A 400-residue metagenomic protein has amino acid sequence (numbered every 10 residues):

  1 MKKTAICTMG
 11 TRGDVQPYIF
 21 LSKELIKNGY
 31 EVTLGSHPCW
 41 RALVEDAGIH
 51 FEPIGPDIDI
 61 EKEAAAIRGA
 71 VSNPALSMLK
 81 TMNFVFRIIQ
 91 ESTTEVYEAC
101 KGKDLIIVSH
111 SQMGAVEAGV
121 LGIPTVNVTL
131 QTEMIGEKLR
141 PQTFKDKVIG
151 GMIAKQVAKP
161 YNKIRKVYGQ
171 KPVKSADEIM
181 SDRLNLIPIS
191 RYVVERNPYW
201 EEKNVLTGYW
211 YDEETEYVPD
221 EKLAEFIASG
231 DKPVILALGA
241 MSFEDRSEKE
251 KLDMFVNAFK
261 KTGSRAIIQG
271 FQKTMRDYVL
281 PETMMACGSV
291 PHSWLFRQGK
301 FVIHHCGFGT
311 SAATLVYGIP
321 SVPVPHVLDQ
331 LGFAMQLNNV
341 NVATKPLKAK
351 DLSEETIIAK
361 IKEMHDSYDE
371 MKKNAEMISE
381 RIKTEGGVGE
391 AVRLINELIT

Functional and structural regions predicted by a protein language model:
M1-E52: N-terminal subdomain of nucleotide-sugar transferases
T33-M78: Conserved nucleotide-sugar phosphate-binding/catalytic loop shared by glycosyltransferases and other
S36-R41, S109-G114, S190-V193, Q269-R276: Short, polar loop motifs at secondary-structure junctions
F86-K155, Y192: Conserved nucleotide-sugar donor-interacting segment of glycosyltransferase catalytic cores, predominantly GT-B
L105-S109, C287-Q336: A donor-sugar binding/catalytic signature common to diverse glycosyltransferases and related nucleotide-sugar
Q156-E202: A short, active-site helix/loop in glycosyltransferases that binds the activated sugar's phosphate group
E195-F301: Donor-nucleotide binding loops and adjacent catalytic segments primarily of GT-B fold Leloir glycosyltransferases
T344, A349-K350, E354-E355, K360-I378 (+2 more regions): Conserved donor-nucleotide binding/catalytic region of nucleotide-linked donor-dependent transferases
